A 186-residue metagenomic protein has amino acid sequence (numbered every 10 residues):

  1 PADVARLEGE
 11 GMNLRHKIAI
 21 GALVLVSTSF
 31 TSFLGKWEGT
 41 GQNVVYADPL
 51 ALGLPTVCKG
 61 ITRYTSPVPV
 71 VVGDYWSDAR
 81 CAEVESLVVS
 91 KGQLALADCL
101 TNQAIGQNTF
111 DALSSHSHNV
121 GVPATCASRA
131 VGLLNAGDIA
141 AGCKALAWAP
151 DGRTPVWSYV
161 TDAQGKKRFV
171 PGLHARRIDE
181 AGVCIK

Functional and structural regions predicted by a protein language model:
D3-A22, S29-L52, I61-R63, V68 (+2 more regions): Long, amphipathic alpha-helical surface segments
L25, S29, N102, N108-F110 (+1 more regions): Alpha-helical protein-protein interaction elements
L54-K59, F110: Small-residue-enriched, tightly packed secondary-structure blocks
G60, P67, V71, S114-S117: Amphipathic, alpha-helical segments enriched in basic
D74-R129: Mid-length scaffold segments of soluble, non-membrane domains
